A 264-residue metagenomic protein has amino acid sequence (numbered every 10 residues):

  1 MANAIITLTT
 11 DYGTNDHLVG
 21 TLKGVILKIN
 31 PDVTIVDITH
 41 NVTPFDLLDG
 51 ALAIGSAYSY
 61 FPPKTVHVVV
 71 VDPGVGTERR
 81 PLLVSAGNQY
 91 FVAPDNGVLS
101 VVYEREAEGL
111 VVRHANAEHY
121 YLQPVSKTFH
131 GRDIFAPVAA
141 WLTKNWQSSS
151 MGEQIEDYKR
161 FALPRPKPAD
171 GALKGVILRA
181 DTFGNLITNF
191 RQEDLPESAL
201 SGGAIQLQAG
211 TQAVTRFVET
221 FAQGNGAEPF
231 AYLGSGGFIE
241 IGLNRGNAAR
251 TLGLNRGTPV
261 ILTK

Functional and structural regions predicted by a protein language model:
M1-E78: N-terminal glycine-/serine-/threonine-rich phosphate-binding loop
A4-T7, V33-V36, T65-V68, P81-L83 (+9 more regions): Structural motif
T10-Y12, I38, V70-P73, A86-G87 (+9 more regions): Fold-independent oxyanion-binding glycine-rich loops and adjacent beta-strand/coil segments at enzyme active sites
I29-D32, A57-F61, R105, W141-S149: Change "in soluble alpha/beta enzymes" to "in soluble alpha/beta proteins
I29-D32, D46-L52, P62-K64, V69-V70 (+1 more regions): Active-site histidine-anchored catalytic micro-motif
L122-D194, A199: Anionic-ligand-binding alpha/beta catalytic cores of soluble enzymes and soluble regulatory domains that recognize
I187-G253: A conserved acidic, glycine/proline-rich C-terminal tail/linker
T258-K264: Surface-exposed interaction regions enriched in Ser/Thr/Asp/Glu that occur as long low-complexity tracts or repetitive
